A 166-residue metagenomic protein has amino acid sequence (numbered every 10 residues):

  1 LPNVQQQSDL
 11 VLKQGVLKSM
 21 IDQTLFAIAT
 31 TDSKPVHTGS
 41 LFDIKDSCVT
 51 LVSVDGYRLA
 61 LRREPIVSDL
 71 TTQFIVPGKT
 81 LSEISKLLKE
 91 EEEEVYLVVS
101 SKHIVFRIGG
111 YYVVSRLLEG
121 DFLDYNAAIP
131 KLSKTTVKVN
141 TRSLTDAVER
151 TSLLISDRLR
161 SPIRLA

Functional and structural regions predicted by a protein language model:
L1-A166: Structural preference for solvent-exposed beta-strand-turn elements and adjacent flexible terminal/loop segments within
